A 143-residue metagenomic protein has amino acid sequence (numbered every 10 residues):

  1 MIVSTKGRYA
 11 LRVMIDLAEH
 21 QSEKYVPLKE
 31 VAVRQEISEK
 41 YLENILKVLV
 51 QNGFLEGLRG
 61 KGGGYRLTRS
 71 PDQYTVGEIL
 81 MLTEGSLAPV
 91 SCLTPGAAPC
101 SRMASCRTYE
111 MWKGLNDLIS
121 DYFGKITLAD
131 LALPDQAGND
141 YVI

Functional and structural regions predicted by a protein language model:
V3-T5, Y9-L11, I15-I37: N-terminal helix-turn-helix DNA-binding core of bacterial DNA-binding proteins
V33, V50-Q51: Alpha-helical residues within the helix-turn-helix
K40: Key DNA-contact positions within bacterial/archaeal DNA-binding proteins
L46-K47: Short, hydrophobic-biased segments on the C-terminal half of alpha helices that form "recognition helices"
Q51-F54, L82: Residue cluster at the C-terminal edge of the helix-turn-helix DNA-binding motif
F54-G62, R66-L67: Beta-hairpin "wing" of winged helix-turn-helix
V76, T94-I143: C-terminal regulatory/oligomerization modules of transcriptional regulators
